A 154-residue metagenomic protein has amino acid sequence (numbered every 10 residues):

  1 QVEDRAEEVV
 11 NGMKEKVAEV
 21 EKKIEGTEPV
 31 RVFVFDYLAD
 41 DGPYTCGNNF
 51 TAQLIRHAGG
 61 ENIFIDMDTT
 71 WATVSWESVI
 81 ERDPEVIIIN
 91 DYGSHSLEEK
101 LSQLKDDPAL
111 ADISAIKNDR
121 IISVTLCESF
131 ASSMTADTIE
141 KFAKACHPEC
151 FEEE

Functional and structural regions predicted by a protein language model:
Q1, V17, E21-I24, D36 (+7 more regions): Sec/Tat-exported extracytoplasmic proteins
R5-A58: Basic- and aromatic-lined ligand-binding clefts that recognize polyanionic substrates
E7, I89-E154: Structured C-terminal subdomain patch of bacterial secreted/periplasmic proteins
E7-V10, K14-V17, E21, T51-I55 (+5 more regions): Extracytoplasmic/secreted envelope proteins and their assembly/folding machinery, especially bacterial periplasmic
E25-E28, R56, I80-R82, S114-K117: Extracellular/periplasmic catalytic domains that process cell-envelope and extracellular macromolecules
R31-D36, N62-I65, V86-N90, R120-V124: Structural recognition of the beta-strand scaffold that forms the well-ordered cores of secreted hydrolase catalytic
M67-W76: Short helix-initiation/N-cap motifs at beta->coil->alpha
S75-Y92: Proline-aspartate-enriched helix->loop->beta-strand connector
